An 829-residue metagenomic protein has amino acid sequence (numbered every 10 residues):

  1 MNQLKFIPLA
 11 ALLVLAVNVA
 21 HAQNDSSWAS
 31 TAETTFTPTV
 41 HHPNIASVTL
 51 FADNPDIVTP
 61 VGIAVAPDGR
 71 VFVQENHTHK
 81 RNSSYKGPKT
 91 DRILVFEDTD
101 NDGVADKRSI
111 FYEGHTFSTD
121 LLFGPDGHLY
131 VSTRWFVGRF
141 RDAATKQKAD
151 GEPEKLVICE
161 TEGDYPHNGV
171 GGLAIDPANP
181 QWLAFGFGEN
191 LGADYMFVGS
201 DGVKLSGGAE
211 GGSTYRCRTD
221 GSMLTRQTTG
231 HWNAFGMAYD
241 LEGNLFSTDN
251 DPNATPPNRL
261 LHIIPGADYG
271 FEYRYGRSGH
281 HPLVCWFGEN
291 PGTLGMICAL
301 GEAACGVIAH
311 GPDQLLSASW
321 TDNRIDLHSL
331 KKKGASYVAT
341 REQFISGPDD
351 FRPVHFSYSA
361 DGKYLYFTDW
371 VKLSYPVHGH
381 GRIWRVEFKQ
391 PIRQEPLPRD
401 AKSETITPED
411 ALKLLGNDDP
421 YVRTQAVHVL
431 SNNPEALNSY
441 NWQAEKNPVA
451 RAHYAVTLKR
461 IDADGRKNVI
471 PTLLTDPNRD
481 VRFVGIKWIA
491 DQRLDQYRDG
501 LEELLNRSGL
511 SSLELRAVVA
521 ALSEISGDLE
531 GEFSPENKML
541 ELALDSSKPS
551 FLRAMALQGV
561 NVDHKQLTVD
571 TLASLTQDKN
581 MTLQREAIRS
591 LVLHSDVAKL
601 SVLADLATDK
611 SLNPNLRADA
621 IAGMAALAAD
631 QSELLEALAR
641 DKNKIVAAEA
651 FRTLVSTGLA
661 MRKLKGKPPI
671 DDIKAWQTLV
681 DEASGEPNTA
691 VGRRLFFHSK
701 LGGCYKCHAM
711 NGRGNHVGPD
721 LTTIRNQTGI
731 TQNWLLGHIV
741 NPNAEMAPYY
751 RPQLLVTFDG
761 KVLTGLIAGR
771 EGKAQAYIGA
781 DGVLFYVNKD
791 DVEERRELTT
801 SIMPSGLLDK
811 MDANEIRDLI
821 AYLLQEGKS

Functional and structural regions predicted by a protein language model:
Q23-S403, P408-E409, N711, K789-D790 (+4 more regions): Beta-propeller domains with acidic blade repeats across secreted/periplasmic ectodomains and cytosolic WD/CNH propellers
S213-P257, I308-P312, Q343-G379, R385-K389 (+8 more regions): Repeat-solenoid scaffold signature
Y364, R382, R694-M710, P719-T723 (+6 more regions): C-type cytochrome heme c attachment motif
W370-S374, H378-N468, T472, P477 (+11 more regions): Alpha-helical scaffold domains
P396-E404, P420-N433, V449-D464, N468-T472 (+10 more regions): Structural detector for internal amphipathic alpha-helices that build alpha-solenoid repeat scaffolds
D410-L412, L437-W442, V469-P471, G500-L505 (+4 more regions): Buried hydrophobic core positions in alpha-solenoid tandem helical repeats
D418-D419, K446-V449, P477-N478, G509-S511 (+4 more regions): Short inter-helical turns and helix N-cap capping residues of alpha-solenoid HEAT/ARM repeat scaffolds
K667-S699, P719, Q727-N733, F758-K761 (+1 more regions): Electrostatic cytochrome c docking/interface patches
